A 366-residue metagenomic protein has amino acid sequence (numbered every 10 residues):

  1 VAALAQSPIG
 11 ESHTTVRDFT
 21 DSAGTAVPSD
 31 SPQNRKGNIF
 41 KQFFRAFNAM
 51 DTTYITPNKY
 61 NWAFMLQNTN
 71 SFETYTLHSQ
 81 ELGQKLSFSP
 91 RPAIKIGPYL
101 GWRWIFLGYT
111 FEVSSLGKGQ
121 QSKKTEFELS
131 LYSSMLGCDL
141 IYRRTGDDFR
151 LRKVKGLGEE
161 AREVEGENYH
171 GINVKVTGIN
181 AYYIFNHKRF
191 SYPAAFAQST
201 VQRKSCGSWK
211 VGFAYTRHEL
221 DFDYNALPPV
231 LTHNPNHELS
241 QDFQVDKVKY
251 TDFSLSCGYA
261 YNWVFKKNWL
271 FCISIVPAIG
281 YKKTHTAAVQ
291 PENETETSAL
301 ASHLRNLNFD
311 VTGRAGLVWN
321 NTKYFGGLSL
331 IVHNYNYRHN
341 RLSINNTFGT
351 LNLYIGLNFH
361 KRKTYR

Functional and structural regions predicted by a protein language model:
A3-T56, K363-R366: Sec-dependent signal peptide cleavage junction
I39-F40, R45-Y60, N186-G207, F222 (+2 more regions): Short loop/turn motifs that connect adjacent beta-strands in outer-membrane beta-barrel proteins
N58-F64, I94, R103-I105, T125 (+6 more regions): Outer-envelope beta-barrel architecture signal
W62-F72, L100, Y109-V113, L131 (+6 more regions): Transmembrane beta-barrel strands of outer-membrane/channel proteins
S71-K95, F106-Q120: Surface-exposed strand-loop-strand hairpins of Gram-negative outer-membrane beta-barrel proteins
S87-K95, F149-K155, E163-V176, L220-D252 (+4 more regions): Extracellular/periplasm-exposed beta-strand and loop segments of Gram-negative cell-envelope proteins, dominated by
W104-T110, M135-L140, H187-F190, W269 (+3 more regions): Repeated loop/turn-to-beta-strand initiation elements of outer-membrane beta-barrel proteins
G178-A181, T347-R366: Outer-membrane beta-barrel "beta-signal"
